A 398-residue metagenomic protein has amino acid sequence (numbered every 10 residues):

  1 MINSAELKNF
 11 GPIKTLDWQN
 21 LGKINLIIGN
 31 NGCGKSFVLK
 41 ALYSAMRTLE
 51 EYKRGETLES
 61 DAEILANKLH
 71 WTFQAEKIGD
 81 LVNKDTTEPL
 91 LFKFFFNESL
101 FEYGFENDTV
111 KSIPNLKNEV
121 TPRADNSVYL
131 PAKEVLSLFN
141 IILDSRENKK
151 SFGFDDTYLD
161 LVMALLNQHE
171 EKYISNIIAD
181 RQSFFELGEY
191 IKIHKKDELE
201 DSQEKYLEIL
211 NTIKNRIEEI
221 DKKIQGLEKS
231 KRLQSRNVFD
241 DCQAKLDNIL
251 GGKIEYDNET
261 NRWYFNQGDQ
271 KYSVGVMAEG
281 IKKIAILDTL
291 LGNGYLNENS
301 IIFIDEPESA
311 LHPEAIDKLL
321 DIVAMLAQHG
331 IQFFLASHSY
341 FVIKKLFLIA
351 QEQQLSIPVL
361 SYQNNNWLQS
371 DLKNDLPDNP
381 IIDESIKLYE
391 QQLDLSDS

Functional and structural regions predicted by a protein language model:
M1-T48: Pre-Walker A-like glycine/lysine-rich segment at the N-terminus of P-loop NTPase domains
E6, M46-N299, L355, N365-S398: Phosphate-coordinating catalytic segments in nucleotide- and nucleic-acid-processing enzymes
L16-G22, N266, G294-N297, M325: Phosphate-binding P-loop
E298-I301, G330-F334: Loop/turn-to-beta-strand initiation segments
D305-P307: Walker B catalytic acidic pair
K318-L320: Conserved hydrophobic alpha-helix in the ABC-type ATPase nucleotide-binding domain
A336-H338: H-loop/switch region of ABC-family ATPase nucleotide-binding domains
